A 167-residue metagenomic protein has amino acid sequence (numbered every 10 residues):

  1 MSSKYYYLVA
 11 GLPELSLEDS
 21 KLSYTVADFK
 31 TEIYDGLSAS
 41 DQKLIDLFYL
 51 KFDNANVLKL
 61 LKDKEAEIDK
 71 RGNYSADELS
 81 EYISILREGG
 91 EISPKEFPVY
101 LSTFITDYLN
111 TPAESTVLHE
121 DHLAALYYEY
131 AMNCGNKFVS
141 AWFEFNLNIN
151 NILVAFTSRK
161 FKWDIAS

Functional and structural regions predicted by a protein language model:
M1-S167: N-terminal domain-start signal
